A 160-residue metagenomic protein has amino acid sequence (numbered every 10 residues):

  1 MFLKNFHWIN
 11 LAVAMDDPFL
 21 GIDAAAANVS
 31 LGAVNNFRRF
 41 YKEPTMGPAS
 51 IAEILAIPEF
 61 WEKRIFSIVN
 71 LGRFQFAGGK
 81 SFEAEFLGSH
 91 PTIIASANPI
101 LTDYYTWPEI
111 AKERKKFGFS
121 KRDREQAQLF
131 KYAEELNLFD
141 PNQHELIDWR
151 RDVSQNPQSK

Functional and structural regions predicted by a protein language model:
M1-K160: Extended, low-polarity segments enriched in aliphatic/aromatic residues
